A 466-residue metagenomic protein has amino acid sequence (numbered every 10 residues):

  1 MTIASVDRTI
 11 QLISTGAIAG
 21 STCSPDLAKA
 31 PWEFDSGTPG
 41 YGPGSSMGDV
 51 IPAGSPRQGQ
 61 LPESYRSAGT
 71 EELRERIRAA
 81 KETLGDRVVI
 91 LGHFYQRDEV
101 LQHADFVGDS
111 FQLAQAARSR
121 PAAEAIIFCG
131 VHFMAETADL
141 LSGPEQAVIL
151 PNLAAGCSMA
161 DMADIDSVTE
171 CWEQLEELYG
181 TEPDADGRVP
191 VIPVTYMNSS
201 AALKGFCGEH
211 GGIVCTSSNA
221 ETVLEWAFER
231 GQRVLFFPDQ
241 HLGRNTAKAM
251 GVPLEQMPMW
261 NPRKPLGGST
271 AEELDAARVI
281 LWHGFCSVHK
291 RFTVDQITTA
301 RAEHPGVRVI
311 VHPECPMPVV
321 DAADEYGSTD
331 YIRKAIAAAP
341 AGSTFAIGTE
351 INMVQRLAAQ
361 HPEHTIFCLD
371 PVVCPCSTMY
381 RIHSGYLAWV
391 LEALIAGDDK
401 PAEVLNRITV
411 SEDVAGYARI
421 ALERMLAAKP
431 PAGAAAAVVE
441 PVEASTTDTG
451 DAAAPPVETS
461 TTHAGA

Functional and structural regions predicted by a protein language model:
T2-I347, M353-A435, H463-A466: Active-site loop-to-helix "anion-binding N-cap" substructures in soluble metabolic enzymes
V439-V442, A454-V457: Hydrophobic-composition signal
D448-D451: Intrinsic-disorder-associated, low-complexity terminal segments enriched in Asp/Asn/His/Tyr and depleted of Lys/Arg
